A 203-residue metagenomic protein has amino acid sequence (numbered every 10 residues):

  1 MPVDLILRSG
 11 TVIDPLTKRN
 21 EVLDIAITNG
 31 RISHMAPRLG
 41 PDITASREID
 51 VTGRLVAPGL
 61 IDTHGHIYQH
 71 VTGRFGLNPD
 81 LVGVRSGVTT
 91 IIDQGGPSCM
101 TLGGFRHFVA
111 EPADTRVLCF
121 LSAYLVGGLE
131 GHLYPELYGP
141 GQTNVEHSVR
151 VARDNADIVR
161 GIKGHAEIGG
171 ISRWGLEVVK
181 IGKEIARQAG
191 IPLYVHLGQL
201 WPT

Functional and structural regions predicted by a protein language model:
M1-P58: Histidine-rich, glycine-flanked metal-binding segment
M1-V3, I43-S46, T52, V56 (+4 more regions): Short coil/turn connectors at secondary-structure junctions
R19, V71-R74, G95, S172-L176: Short, solvent-exposed loop/turn segments at secondary-structure boundaries
R38-P41, E48-P112: Metal-associated gating/positioning segment near the N- to mid-region
H66-Y68, G96-P97, S122-V126, G164-G169 (+1 more regions): Active-site beta-loop-alpha junctions enriched in small/polar residues
D80-H165: Divalent-metal coordination cores built from histidine and acidic residues
G104, T143-T203: Histidine/acidic residue-rich metal-binding segments in metalloenzymes
